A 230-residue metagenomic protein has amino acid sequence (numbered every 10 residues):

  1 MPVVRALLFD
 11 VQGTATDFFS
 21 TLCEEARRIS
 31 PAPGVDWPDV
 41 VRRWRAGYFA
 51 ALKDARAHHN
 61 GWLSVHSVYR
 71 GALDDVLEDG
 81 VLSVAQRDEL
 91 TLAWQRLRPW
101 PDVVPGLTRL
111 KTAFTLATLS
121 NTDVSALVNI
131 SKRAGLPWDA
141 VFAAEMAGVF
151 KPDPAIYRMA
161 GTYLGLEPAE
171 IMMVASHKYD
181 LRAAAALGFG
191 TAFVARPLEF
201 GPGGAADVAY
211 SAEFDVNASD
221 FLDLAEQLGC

Functional and structural regions predicted by a protein language model:
M1-A46, D79: Active-site neighborhood of HAD-like aspartate-dependent phosphohydrolases
M1-R5, V104, T108, L119-C230: Asp-based, Mg2+/Mn2+-dependent phosphohydrolase catalytic module
D10-G13, L73, T118: Generic structural signal for small/hydrophobic residues in well-ordered secondary structure, especially within
T21-R28, R43, G71-D75, E89 (+5 more regions): Alpha-helical elements of Rossmann-like donor-binding domains used by nucleotide-donor carbohydrate transfer enzymes
L22-A26, S30, W44-F49, Y69-R70 (+2 more regions): Hydrophobic alpha-helical core bundles mediating ligand binding, dimerization, or RNAP-core interactions
P38-D88: A metal-dependent, Asp-based hydrolase signature
G47, T112-A113, P137: Structured helix-beta-strand junction loops
W62-R70, L82-T118, V128, P154: Short, acidic loop-to-helix structural element flanking the phosphoryl-transfer center in phosphate-processing enzymes
